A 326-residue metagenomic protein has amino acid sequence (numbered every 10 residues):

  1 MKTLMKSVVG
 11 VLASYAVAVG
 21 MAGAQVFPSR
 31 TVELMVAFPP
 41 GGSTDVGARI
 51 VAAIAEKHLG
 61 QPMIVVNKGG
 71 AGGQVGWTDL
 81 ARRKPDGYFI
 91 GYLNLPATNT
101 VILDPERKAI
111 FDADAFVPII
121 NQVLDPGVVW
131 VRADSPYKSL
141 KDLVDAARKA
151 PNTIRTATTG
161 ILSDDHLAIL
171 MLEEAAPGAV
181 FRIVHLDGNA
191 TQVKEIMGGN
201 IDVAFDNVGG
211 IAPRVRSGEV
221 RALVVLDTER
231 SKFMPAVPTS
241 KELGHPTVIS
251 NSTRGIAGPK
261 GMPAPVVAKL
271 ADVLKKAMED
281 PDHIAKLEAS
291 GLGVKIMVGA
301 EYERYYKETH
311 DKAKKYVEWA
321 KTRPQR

Functional and structural regions predicted by a protein language model:
M1-K6: Positively charged n-region of N-terminal signal peptides that target proteins for export
S7-G20: Bacterial N-terminal signal peptides
A24-D114, N152-T153, I161, P177-V203 (+3 more regions): N-terminal (or domain-start) structured segment
S29-T31, A264-R326: An extracytoplasmic/periplasmic, membrane-proximal ligand-sensing/linker region
P39-G41, L95-P96, R132-Y137, T159-S163 (+4 more regions): Short coil/turn segments
D79-Y88, V101-T191, S240-E242, T253-K286: Hinge/capping helix and adjacent helix->loop/strand transition within the periplasmic-binding protein
P96-E106, H166, L170-A176, D202-V237: A ligand-binding cleft/hinge motif common to bilobed small-molecule-binding domains
L124, I211-E279, E308-D311, Q325-R326: C-terminal lobe and pocket-closing loops of periplasmic/extracytoplasmic Venus-flytrap solute-binding proteins
